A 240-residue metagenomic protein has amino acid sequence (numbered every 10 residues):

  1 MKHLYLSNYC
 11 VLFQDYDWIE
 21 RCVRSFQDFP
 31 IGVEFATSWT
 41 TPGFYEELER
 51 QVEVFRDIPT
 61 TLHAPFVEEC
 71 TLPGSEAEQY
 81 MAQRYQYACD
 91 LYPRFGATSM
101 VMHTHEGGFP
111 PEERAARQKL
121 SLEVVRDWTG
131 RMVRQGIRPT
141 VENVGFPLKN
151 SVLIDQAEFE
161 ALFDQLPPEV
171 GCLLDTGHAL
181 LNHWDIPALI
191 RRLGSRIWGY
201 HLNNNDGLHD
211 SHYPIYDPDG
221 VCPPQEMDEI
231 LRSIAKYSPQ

Functional and structural regions predicted by a protein language model:
M1-R94: N-terminal pre-domain/capping segments
K2-N8, I31-F35, T60-A64, M100-M102 (+4 more regions): Hydrophobic faces of well-ordered beta-strands that scaffold small-molecule active sites in alpha/beta enzyme cores
C10-L12, T37-T41, F66-E68, T104-G108 (+3 more regions): Active-site-proximal loop/turn and secondary-structure-junction residues that shape catalytic pockets, frequently
Y16-I19, M81-Y85, S121, V125 (+4 more regions): Aromatic/hydrophobic pocket-lining residues that form the small-molecule binding cavity in soluble enzyme cores
W18, F44-E47, R117, S151-E158 (+2 more regions): Residues at alpha-helix caps and immediate loop-helix transition turns in enzyme cores, especially N- and C-cap
E20-D28, F44-L62, Y87-G96, T129-Q135 (+3 more regions): Acidic (Asp/Glu)-rich catalytic clusters
T71-P73, E78-Q79, P111-E112, L153-Q156 (+1 more regions): Gly/Pro-rich active-site loop or hairpin
A77-G171: Active-site acidic/histidine proton-transfer and metal-coordination neighborhood in alpha/beta enzyme cores
